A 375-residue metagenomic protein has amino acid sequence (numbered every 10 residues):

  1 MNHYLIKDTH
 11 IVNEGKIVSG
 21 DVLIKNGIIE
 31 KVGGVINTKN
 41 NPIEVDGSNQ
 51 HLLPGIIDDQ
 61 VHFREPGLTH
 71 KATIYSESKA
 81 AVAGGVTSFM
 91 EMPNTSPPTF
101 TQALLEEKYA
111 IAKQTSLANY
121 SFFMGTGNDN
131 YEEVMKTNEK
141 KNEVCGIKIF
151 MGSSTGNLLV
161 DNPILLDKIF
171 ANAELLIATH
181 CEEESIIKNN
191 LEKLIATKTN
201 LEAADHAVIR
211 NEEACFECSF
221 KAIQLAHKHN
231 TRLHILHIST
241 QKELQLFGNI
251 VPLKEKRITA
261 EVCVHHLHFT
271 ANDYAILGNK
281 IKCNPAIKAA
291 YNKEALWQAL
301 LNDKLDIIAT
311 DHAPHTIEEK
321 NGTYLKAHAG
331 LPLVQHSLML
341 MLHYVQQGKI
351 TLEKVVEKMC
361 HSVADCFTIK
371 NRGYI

Functional and structural regions predicted by a protein language model:
M1-K39, Q50: N-terminal metal-binding scaffold of metallo-dependent hydrolase/deaminase domains
T9, V22, G27, N49 (+12 more regions): Divalent metal-coordination and catalytic microenvironments
Q50-T115: Metal-associated gating/positioning segment near the N- to mid-region
V86-S88, A118, C145, D306: Short acidic/polar active-site loop segments enriched in Thr and Asp
M90-E91, S121-M124, R232-H237: Short catalytic-loop micro-motif centered on adjacent basic/acidic residues
A110-T126: A glycine-rich helix N-cap at a beta->alpha junction
E132-I308: Histidine/acidic residue-rich metal-binding segments in metalloenzymes
A203-K221, L225-N230, L301-I308, A313-I375: His/Asp/Glu-enriched, well-ordered alpha-helical/loop segment that forms or immediately abuts the divalent-metal
